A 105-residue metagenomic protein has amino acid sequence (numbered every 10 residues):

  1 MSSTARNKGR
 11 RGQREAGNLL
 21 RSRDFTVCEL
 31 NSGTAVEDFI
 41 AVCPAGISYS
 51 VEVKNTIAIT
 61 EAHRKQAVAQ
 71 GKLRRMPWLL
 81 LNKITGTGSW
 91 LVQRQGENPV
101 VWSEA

Functional and structural regions predicted by a protein language model:
M1-A105: Catalytic phosphate/metal-binding cores of nucleic-acid and nucleotide-processing enzymes, i.e., regions that mediate
